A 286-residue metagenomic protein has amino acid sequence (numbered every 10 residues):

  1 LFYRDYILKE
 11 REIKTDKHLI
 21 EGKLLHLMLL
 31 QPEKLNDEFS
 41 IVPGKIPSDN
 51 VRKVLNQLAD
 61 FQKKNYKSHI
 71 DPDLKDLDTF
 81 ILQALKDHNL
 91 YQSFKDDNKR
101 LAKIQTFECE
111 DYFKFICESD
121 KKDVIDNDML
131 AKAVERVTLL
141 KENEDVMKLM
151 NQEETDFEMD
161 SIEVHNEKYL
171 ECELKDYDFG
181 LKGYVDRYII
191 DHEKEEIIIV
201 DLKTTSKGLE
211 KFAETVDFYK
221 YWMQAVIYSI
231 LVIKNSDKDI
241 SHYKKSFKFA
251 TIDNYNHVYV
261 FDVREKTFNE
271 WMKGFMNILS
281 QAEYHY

Functional and structural regions predicted by a protein language model:
L1-K182: Metal-dependent nuclease catalytic cores that hydrolyze phosphodiester bonds in DNA/RNA, characterized by
Y3-Y6, T204-G208, N254-V258: Short acidic (Asp/Glu) and glycine-rich catalytic loops that position anionic groups and cofactors
L29-K34, L174, I189, T204-K207 (+1 more regions): Hydrophobic/aromatic-lined pockets within catalytic cores
I41, I189, L202, T251-I252: Hydrophobic side chains in beta-strands
K63-D78, L82, L90-K99, K121-V124 (+2 more regions): Metal-dependent nuclease catalytic regions and adjoining charged, substrate-binding loops involved in nucleic-acid end
D160, I189-I197, I233-Y243: Secondary-structure boundary elements
H165, Y169-W222: Non-catalytic protein-protein interaction segments used by genome-maintenance enzymes to assemble and couple activities
